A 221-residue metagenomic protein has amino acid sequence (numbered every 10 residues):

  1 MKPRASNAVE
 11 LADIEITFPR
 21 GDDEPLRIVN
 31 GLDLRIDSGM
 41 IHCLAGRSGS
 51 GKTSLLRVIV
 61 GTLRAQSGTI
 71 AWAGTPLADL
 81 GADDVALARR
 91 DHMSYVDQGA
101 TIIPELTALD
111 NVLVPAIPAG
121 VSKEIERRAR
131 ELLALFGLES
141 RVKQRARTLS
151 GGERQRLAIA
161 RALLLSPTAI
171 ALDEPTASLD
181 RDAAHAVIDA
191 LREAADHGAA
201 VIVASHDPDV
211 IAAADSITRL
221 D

Functional and structural regions predicted by a protein language model:
P19-D22, L113-E126, L135: ABC-type ATPase nucleotide-binding domains, specifically the catalytic core motifs of the NBD
V60: Helix-to-loop junction immediately C-terminal to a conserved catalytic motif
G68-P76: Conserved ABC transporter NBD signature motif
L77-S94: ABC ATPase NBD coupling module
Q144, L165, H197: Conserved signature/switch motifs of ABC ATPase nucleotide-binding domains
R145-L149, E153: Conserved ABC ATPase signature
I170-D173: Catalytic Walker B motif of ABC-type/P-loop ATPase nucleotide-binding domains
